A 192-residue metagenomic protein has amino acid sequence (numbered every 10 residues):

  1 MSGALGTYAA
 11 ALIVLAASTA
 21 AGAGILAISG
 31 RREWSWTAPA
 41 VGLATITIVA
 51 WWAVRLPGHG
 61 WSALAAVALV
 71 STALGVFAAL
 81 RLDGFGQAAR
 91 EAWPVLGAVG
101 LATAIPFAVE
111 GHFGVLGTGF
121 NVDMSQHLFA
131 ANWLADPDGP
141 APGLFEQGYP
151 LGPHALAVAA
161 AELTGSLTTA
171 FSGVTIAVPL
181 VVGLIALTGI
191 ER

Functional and structural regions predicted by a protein language model:
M1-A89: Membrane-embedded, hydrophobic transmembrane alpha-helices
M1-S2, G86-R90, V181, I185 (+1 more regions): Polar low-complexity intrinsically disordered regions
L5, R32, A98, E110-G114: General secondary-structure edge motif
T7, T19, T37, T45-T47 (+7 more regions): Residue-identity detector for threonine
V41-I46, V67-T72, P94-A104, M124-F129 (+1 more regions): Mid-membrane cores of alpha-helical transmembrane segments in multi-pass membrane proteins, especially transporters
F85-P106, L116: Cytoplasm-facing juxtamembrane segments at the starts of transmembrane helices in multi-pass membrane proteins
I105-R192: Active-site lumenal/periplasmic loops and adjacent helix-entry segments of GT-C-fold, multi-pass membrane
